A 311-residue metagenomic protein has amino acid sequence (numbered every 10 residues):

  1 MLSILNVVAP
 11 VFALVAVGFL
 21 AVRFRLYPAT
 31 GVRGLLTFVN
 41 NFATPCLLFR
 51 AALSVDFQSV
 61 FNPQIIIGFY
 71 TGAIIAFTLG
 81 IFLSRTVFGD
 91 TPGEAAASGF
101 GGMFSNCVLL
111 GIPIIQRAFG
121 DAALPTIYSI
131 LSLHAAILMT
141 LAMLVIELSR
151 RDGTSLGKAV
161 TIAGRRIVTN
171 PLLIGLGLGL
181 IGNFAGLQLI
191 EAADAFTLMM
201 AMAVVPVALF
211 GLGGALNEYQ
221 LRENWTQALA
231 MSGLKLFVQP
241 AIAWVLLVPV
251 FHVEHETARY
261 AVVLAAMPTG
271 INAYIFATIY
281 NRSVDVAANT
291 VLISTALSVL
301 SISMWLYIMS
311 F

Functional and structural regions predicted by a protein language model:
M1-F311: Alpha-helical transmembrane segments of multi-pass small-molecule/ion transporters
